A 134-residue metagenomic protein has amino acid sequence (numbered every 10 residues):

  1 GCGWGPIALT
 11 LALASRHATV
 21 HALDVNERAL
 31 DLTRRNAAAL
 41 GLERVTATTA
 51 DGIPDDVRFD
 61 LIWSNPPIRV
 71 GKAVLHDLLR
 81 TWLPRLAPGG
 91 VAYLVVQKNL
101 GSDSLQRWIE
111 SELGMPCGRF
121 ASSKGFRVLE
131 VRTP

Functional and structural regions predicted by a protein language model:
G1-S64: Conserved SAM/SAH cofactor-binding pocket of Class I
L13, R35-A37, H76-L79, R107-E110: Short, glycine/charged-enriched secondary-structure capping and boundary segments
S15, L42, A87, E112-G114: Short, well-ordered coil/turn elements that cap or connect secondary structure elements
I68-V70, Q97-S102: Short "lid" loop at the C-terminus of a central beta-strand within the Rossmann-like core of SAM-dependent
K72-V74: Glycine/threonine-rich flexible loop motifs
H76-P88: A short glycine-rich, Lys/Arg-flanked "PGG" loop and its adjoining helix->strand segment in the class I
G89-V96: Conserved beta-strand signature within the Rossmann-like core of class I S-adenosyl-L-methionine
S102-P134: Class I S-adenosyl-L-methionine
